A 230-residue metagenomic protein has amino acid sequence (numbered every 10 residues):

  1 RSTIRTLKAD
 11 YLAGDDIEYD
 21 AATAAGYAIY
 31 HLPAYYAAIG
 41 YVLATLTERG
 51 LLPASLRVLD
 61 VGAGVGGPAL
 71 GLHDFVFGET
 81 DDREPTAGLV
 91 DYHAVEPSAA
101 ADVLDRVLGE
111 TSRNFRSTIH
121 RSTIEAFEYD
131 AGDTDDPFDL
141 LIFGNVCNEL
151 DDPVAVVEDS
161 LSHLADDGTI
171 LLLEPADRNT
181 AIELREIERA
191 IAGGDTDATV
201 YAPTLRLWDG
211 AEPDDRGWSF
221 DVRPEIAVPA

Functional and structural regions predicted by a protein language model:
R1-G14: N-terminal auxiliary segments of SAM/dcSAM-dependent transferases
I17-R49: Class I SAM-dependent methyltransferase Rossmann-like catalytic core, especially the SAM/SAH-binding loop
A54-G64: Conserved class I S-adenosyl-L-methionine
V65-T86: Conserved SAM-binding loop of SAM-dependent methyltransferases across substrates and taxa, primarily the Class I
F138-P153: A short SAM/SAH-binding and catalytic strip from SAM-dependent methyltransferases
V154-D167: A short glycine-rich, Lys/Arg-flanked "PGG" loop and its adjoining helix->strand segment in the class I
D167-E174: Conserved beta-strand signature within the Rossmann-like core of class I S-adenosyl-L-methionine
A176, E183-A230: Substrate-binding/catalytic lobe of Class I Rossmann-like enzymes that use SAM or dcSAM, i.e., the mid-to-C-terminal
